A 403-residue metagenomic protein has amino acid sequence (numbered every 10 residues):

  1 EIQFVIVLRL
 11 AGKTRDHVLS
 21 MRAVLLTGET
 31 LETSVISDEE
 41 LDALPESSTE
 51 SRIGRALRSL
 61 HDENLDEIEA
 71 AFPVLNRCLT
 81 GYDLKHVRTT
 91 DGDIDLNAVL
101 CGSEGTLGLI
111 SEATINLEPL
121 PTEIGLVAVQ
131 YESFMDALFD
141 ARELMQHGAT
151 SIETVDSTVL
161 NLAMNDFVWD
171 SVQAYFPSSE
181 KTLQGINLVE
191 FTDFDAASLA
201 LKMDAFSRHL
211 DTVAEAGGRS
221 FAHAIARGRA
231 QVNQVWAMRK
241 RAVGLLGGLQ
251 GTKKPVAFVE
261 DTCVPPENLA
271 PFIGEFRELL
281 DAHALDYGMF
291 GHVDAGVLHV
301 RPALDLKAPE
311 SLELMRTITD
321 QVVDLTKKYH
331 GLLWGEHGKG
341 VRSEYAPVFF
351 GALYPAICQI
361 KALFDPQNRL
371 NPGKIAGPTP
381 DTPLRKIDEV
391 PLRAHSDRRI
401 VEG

Functional and structural regions predicted by a protein language model:
E1-A141, P366-G377, D381-G403: FAD-binding subdomain of flavoenzyme oxidoreductases
Q3-R9, Q173-P177, A308-L312, A352-Q359: Short, structured secondary-structure boundary patches
V5, G12, L79-G81, D193-A196 (+5 more regions): Glycine-centered flexibility motif
V7, K13, V24-P45, T154-L162 (+5 more regions): Non-transmembrane, interaction-prone segments in cytosolic or luminal domains
D16-L19, A23, D95, L107 (+5 more regions): Active-site capping/gating regions of soluble enzymes
R52, A56, E67, S198 (+4 more regions): Exposed alpha-helical structural elements
T90-D91, N97-T317, V323-L325, Y329-L332 (+1 more regions): C-terminal substrate-recognition/cap domain of FAD-linked oxidoreductases
